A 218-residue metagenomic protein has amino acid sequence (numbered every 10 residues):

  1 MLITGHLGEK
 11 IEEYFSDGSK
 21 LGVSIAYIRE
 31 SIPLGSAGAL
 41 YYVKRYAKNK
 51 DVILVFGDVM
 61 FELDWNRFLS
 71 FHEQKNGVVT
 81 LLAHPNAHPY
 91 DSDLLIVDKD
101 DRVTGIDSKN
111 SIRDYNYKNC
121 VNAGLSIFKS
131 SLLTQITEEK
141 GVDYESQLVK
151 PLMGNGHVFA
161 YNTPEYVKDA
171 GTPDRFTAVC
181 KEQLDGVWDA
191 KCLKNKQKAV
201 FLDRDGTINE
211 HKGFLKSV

Functional and structural regions predicted by a protein language model:
M1-F56, E62-R67: Conserved N-terminal catalytic core of the sugar/cofactor nucleotidyltransferase
M1-L2, L54, V79-L82, A160: Structural beta-sheet core signal
I11, V43, D58, H72 (+3 more regions): Residue-level signal for inorganic ion chemistry
V52-I53, M60, N66-E73, N86-P89 (+1 more regions): Catalytic-core segments of class I nucleotidyltransferases/pyrophosphorylases that form NMP-activated intermediates
F56, K99-D100, D205, K212: Residue-level recognition of short loop/turn positions
K75-P85, D93: A short, conserved acidic/glycine-rich loop-to-beta-strand motif that forms the donor nucleotide-sugar/metal
G186-L202: Long, charged amphipathic helices and adjacent flexible linkers at domain junctions
K198-A199, R204-V218: Active-site neighborhood of HAD-like aspartate-dependent phosphohydrolases
